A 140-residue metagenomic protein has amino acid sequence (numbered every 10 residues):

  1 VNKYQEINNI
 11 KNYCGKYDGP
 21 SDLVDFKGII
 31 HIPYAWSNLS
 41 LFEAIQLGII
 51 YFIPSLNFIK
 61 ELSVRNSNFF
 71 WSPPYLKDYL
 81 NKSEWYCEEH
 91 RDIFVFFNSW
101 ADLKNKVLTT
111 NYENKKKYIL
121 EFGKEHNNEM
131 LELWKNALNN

Functional and structural regions predicted by a protein language model:
V1-G19: Conserved catalytic-core segment of nucleotide-activated headgroup transferases in glycan assembly
V1-N2, P20, L41-F42, K135: Short amphipathic alpha-helical segments and helix-helix/interface helices
N2, N105-L108, K135, N139: Surface-exposed alpha-helical segments enriched in charged/polar residues
Y13-D22, W36-S37, G48: Conserved active-site histidine-acidic residue motif and adjacent donor-binding/catalytic loop of glycosyltransferases
D22-L23, L103: Hydrophobic/aromatic residues in well-formed alpha-helices
V24-P33: Acidic donor-binding loop of glycosyltransferase active sites
P33-Y34, N38-E125: Catalytic binding pocket for nucleotide-activated donors in carbohydrate/polymer assembly enzymes
E121-N140: C-terminal alpha-helical cap of glycosyltransferases
